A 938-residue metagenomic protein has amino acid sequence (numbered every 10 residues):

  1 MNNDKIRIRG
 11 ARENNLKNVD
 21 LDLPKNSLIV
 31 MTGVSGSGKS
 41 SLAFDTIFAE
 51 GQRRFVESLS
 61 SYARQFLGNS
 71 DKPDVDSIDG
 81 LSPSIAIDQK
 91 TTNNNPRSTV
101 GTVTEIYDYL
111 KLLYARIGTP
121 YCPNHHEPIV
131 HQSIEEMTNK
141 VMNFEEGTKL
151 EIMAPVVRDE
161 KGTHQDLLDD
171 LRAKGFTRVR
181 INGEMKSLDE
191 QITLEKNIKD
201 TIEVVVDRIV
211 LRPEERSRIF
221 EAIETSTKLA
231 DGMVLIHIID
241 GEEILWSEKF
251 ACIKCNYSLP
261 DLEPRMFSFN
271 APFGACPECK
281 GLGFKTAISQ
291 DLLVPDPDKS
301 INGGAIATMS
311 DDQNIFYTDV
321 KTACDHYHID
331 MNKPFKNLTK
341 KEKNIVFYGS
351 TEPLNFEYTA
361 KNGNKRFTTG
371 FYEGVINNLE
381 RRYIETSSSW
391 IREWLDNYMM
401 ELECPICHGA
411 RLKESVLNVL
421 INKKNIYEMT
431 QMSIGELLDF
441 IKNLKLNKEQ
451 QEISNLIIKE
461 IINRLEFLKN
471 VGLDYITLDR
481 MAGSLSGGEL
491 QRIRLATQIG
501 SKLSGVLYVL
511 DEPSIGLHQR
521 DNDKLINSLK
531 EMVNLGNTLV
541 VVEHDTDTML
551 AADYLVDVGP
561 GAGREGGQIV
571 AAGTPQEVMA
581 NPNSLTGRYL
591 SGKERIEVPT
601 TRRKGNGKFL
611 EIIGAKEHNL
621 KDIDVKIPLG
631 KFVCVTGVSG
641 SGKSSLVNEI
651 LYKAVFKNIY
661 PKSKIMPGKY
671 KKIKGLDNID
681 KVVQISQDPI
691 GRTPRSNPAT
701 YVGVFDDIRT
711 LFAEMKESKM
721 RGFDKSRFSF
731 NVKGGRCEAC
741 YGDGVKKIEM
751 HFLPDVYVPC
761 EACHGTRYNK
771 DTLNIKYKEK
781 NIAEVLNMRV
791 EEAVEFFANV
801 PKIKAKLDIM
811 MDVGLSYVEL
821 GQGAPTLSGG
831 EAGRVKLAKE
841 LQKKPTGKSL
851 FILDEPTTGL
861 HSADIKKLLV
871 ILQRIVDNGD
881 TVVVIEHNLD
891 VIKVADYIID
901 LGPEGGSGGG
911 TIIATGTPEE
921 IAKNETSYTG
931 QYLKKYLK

Functional and structural regions predicted by a protein language model:
M1-K938: Conserved phosphate-binding elements of NTP-dependent enzyme cores
